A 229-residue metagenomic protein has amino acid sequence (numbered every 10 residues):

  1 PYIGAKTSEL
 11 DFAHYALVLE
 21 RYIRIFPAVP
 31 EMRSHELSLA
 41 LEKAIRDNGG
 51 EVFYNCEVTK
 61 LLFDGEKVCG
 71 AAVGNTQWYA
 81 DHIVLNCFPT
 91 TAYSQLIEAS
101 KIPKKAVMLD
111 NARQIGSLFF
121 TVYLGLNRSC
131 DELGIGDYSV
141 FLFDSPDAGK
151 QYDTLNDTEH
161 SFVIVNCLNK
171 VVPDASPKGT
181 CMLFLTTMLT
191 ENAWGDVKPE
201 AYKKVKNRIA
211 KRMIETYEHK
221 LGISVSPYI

Functional and structural regions predicted by a protein language model:
P1, K104-V107, G222-I229: Short, surface-exposed acidic
P1-N48, N55: Active-site/ligand-binding neighborhood in enzyme catalytic cores
P30-S34, S38, S117, K206 (+1 more regions): Generic structural signal for well-ordered, non-membrane alpha-helical segments in soluble metabolic enzymes
H35-S38, E42-I45, V58-L62, V68-C69 (+2 more regions): Short, well-ordered alpha-helical packing segments
R46, F63, F88, Y217-G222: Hydrophobic alpha-helix feature that most strongly marks membrane-spanning transmembrane helices and their immediate
Y54-V58, Y228: Long, charged, glycine-rich C-terminal linkers/tails
T59-S176: Mid-domain catalytic core of redox enzymes that form a hydrophobic substrate pocket/lid adjacent to a catalytic redox
G149-I229: Conserved flavin/dinucleotide-binding core of flavoenzymes
